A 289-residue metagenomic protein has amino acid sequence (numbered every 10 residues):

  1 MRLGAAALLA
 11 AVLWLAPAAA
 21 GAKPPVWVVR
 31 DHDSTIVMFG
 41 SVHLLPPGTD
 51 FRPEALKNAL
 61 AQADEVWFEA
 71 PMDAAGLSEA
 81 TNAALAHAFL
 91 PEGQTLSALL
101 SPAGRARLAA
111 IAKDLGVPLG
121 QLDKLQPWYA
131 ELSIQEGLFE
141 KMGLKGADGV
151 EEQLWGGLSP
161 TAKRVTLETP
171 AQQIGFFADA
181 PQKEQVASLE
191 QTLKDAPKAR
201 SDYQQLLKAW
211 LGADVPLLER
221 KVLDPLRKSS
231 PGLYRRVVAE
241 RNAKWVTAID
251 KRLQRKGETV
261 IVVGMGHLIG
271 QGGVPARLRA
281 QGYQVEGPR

Functional and structural regions predicted by a protein language model:
M1-L8: Bacterial N-terminal signal peptides that target proteins for export
L15-P17: N-terminal signal peptide c-region/cleavage motif recognized by signal peptidases
K23-V237: Structured, acidic catalytic/metal-binding patches in enzyme active sites
G232-R289: A cross-kingdom marker for long, charged
